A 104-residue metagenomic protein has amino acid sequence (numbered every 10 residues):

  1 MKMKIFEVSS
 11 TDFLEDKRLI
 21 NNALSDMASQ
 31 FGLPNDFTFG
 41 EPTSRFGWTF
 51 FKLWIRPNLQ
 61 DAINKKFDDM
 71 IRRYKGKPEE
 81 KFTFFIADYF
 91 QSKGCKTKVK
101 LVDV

Functional and structural regions predicted by a protein language model:
M1-S25: Short, extreme N-terminal segment that most often corresponds to the first beta-strand
I5, F50, K96: Broad gene-expression machinery/nucleic-acid interaction feature
F6-T11, G40, W54-R56, A87 (+1 more regions): A structural detector for beta-sheet-dominated domains
R18-D26, D61-F84: Extended Gly/Ser/Thr-rich low-complexity repeat segments, especially those forming or decorating extracellular
A23-M27, F37-G40: Noncatalytic accessory or regulatory domains flanking protease catalytic cores in secreted, cell-surface, and selected
A28-D36, F90-C95: Short secondary-structure junctions
G32-G76: Short, intrinsically disordered low-complexity segments
I71-V104: Conserved short beta-strand edge segments in small beta-sheet-based binding/regulatory domains
